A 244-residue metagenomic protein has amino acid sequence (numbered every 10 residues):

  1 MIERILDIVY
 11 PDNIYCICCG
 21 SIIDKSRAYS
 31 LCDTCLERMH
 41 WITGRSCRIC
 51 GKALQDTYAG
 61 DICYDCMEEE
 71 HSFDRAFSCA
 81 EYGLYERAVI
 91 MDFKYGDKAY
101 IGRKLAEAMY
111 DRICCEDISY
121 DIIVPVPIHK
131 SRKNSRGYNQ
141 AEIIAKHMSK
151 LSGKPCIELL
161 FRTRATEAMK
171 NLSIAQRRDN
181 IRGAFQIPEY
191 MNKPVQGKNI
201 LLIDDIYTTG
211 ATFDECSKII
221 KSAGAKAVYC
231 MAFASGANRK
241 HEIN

Functional and structural regions predicted by a protein language model:
M1-N244: Glycine-rich phosphate/pyrophosphate-handling loop used in enzymes and phosphotransfer proteins
